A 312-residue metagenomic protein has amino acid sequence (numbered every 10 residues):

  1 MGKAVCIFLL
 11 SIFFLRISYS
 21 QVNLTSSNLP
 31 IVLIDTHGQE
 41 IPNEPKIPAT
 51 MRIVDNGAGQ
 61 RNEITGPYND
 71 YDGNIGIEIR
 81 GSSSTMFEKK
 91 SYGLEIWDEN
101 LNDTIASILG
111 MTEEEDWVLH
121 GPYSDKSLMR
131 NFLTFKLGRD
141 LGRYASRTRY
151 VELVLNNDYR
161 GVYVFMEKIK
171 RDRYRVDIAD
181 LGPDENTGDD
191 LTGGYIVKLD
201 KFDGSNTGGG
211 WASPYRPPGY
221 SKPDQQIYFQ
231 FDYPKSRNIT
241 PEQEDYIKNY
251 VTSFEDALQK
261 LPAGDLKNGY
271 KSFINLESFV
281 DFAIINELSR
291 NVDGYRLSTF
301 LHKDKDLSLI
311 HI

Functional and structural regions predicted by a protein language model:
M1-G2, I310-I312: Intervening/peripheral non-core polypeptide segments
M1-Q21: Bacterial Sec-dependent N-terminal signal peptides
Q21-I310: Phosphate/dinucleotide-binding and metal-coordinating scaffold of catalytic cores in nucleotide-dependent enzymes
